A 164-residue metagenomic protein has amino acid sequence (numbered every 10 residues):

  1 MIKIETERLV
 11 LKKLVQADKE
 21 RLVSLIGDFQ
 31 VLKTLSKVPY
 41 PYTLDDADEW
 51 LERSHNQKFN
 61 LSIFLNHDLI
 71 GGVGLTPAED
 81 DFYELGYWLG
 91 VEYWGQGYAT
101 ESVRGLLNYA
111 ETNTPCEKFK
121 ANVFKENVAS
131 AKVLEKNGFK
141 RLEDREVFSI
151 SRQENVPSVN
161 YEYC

Functional and structural regions predicted by a protein language model:
M1-F29, N60-C164: Acyl-donor (CoA/ACP) binding surface of acyl/acetyltransferases
Q16-V23, L44, D48, E52: An amphipathic alpha-helix signature
Q30-L51: Conserved GNAT-fold acetyl-CoA-binding loop/helix
S54-N56: Soluble sensory domains of the PAS superfamily and closely related sensory modules
